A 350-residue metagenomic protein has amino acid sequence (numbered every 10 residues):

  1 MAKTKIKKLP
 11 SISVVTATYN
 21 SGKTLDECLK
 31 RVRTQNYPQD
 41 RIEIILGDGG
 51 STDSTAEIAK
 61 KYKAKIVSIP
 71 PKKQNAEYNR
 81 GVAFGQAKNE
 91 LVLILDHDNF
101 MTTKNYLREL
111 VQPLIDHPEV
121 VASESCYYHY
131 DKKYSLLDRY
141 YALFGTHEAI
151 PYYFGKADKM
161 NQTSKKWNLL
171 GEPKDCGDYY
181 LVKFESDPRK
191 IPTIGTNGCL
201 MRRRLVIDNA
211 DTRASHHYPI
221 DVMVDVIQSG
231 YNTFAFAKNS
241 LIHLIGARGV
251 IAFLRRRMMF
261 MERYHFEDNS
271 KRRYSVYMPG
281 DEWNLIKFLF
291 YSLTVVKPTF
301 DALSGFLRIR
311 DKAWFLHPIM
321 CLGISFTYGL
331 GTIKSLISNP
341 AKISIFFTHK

Functional and structural regions predicted by a protein language model:
M1-R31: N-proximal low-complexity "stem/linker" segments adjacent to membrane-targeting elements
K30-R41: Short, acidic, metal-binding catalytic loop of nucleotide-sugar glycosyltransferases
G47-A56, D96-F100: A conserved acidic beta->alpha catalytic loop
I69-A87, E109: Glycine-rich, basic loop-to-helix element that forms the pyrophosphate-binding segment of sugar-nucleotide handling
V92: Short aromatic/hydrophobic "clamp" motif used to bind/position activated sugar donors
N105-S164: Conserved donor NDP-sugar-binding/catalytic core segment of glycosyltransferases
T193-M201, L205-N209, A214-S240: A short, conserved alpha-helix in the catalytic core of glycosyltransferases
M258-M259, V276-K350: Non-catalytic, C-terminal membrane-associated alpha-helical segments of glycosyltransferases
